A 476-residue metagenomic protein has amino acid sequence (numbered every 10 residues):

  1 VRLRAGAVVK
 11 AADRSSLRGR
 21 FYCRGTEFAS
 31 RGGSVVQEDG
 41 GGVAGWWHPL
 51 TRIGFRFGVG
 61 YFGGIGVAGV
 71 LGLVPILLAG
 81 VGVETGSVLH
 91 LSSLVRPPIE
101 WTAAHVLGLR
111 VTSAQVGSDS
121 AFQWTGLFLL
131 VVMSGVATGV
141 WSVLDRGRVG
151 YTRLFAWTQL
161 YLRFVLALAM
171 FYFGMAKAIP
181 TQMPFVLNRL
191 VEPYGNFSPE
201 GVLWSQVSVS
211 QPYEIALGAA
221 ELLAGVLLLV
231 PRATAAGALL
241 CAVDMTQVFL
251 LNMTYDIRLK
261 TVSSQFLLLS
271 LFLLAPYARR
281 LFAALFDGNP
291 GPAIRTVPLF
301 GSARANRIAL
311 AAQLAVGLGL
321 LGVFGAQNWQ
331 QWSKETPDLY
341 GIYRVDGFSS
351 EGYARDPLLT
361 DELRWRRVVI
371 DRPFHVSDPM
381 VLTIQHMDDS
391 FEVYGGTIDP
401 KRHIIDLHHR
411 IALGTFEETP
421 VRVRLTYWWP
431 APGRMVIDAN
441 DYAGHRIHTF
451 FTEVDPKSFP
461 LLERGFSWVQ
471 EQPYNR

Functional and structural regions predicted by a protein language model:
G63-L78: Alpha-helical transmembrane segments of multi-pass membrane proteins
H105-M133, S210-A219: Individual transmembrane alpha-helix segments
L144, R148, A275-A312: Cytosolic-side transmembrane helix boundary signature
F164, L168, P298-Q331: Internal/C-terminal transmembrane anchor helices
A167-V191: Transmembrane alpha-helix/helix-exit interface in multi-pass inner-membrane proteins
L187-D287: Hydrophobic alpha-helical segments
Q313-I404: Membrane-interface segments at or immediately adjacent to transmembrane helices that form the boundary between
S333, D438-R476: Edge beta-strand at a domain terminus
